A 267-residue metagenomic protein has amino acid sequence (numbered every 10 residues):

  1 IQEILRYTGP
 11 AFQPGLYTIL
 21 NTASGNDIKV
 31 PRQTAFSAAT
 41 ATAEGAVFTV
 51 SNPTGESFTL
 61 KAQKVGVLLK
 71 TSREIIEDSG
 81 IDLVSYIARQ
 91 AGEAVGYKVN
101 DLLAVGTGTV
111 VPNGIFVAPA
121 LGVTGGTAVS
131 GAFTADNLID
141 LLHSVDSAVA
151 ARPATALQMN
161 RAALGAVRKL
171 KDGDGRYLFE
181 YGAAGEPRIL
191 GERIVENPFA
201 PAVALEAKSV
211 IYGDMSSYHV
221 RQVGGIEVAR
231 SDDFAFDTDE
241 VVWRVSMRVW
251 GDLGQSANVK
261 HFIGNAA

Functional and structural regions predicted by a protein language model:
I1-A154, R168, R176, G182-P187 (+4 more regions): Acidic/polar, low-complexity extended loops/arms that serve as protein-protein interfaces in large oligomeric shells
I28-R32, Y212, W243-V245: Generic recognition of long tandem-repeat/solenoid scaffolds
I115-V117, V228, V259: Short clusters of hydrophobic/aromatic residues that line enzyme substrate/ligand-binding pockets
L157-N160, I194, W243: Hydrophobic, well-ordered secondary-structure elements that form the walls of internal hydrophobic environments
N160-A163, K171: Active-site pocket-lining segment
V167, V203-A204, V220-R221, D237 (+1 more regions): Short active-site-adjacent structural elements
L190-D233: C-terminal hydrophobic structural anchor segments that stabilize assembly/packing rather than catalytic chemistry
D232-A267: Extended, compositionally biased alpha-helical segments that mediate assembly or anchoring
